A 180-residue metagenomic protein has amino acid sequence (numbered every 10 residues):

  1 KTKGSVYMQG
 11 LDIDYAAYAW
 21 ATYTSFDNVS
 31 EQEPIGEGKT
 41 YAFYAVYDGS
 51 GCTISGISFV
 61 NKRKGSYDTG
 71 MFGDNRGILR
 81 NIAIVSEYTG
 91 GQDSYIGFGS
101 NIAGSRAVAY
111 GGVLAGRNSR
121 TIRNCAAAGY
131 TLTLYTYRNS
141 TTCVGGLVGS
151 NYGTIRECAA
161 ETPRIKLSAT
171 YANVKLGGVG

Functional and structural regions predicted by a protein language model:
K1-G180: Surface-exposed repetitive/solenoidal architectures
